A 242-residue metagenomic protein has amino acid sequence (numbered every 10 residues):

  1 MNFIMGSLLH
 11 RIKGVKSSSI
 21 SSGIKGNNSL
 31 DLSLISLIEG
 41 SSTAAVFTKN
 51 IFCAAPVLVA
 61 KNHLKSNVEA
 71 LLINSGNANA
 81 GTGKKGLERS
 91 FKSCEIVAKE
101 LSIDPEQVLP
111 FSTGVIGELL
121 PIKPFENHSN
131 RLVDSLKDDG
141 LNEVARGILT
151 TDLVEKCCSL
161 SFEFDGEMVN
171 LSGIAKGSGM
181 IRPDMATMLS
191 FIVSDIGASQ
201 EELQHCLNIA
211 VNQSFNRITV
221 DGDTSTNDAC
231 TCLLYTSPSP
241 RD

Functional and structural regions predicted by a protein language model:
M1-F47: N-terminal amphipathic/basic leader segments beginning at the initiator methionine
I35-V68: Active-site-flanking structural segment that lines cofactor/substrate pockets
F52-H63, L87-E100, Q204-R217: Short, well-ordered amphipathic alpha-helical segments that serve as non-catalytic structural scaffolds within diverse
S66-E69, S75-A78, L171-I181: Cofactor-binding beta-sheet edge motifs in enzyme active sites
E100, P105-F215: Glycine-rich, mobile lid/loop segments that gate access to catalytic sites or pores
I218-T219, S237: Glycine- and Gly-Pro-enriched alpha-helical subdomains that act as flexible, kink-prone "lid/hinge" or packing modules
Y235-D242: Conserved small/polar residues in nucleotide/adenosyl-binding loops
